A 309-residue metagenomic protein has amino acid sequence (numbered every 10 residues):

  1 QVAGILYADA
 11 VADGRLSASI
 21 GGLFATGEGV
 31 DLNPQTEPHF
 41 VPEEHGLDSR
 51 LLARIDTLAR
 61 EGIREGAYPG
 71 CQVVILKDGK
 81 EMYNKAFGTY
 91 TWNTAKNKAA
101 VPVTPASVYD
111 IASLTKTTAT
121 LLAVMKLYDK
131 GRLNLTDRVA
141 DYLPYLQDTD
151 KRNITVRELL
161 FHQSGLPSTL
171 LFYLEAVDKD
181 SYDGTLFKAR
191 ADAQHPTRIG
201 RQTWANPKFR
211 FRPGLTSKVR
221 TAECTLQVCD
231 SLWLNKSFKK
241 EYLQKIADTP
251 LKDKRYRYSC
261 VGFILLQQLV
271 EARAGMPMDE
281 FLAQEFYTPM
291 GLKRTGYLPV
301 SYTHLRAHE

Functional and structural regions predicted by a protein language model:
Q1-G46: C-terminal non-catalytic regions of proteins with extracellular/luminal or membrane-system context
G4, A53, T57, E61 (+8 more regions): Solvent-exposed, polar/charged alpha-helical surfaces in well-ordered, non-transmembrane soluble domains, broadly
Y7-V11, R60, R64, M125-R132 (+6 more regions): Sec-exported extracytoplasmic/periplasmic mature domains
L16, N134-T136, A274-E280: Short, charged, surface-exposed loops that flank catalytic or proteolytic processing sites
E44-Y109, R132-N134, K240-D248: Short, conserved catalytic-motif segment at the N-terminal edge
E65-Q72, T94-F161, T249-G262: Short active-site loop at a secondary-structure junction that contains or immediately precedes the catalytic residue(s)
R152-R306: Short, surface-exposed loop or secondary-structure junction motifs that flank catalytic or metal-binding residues
